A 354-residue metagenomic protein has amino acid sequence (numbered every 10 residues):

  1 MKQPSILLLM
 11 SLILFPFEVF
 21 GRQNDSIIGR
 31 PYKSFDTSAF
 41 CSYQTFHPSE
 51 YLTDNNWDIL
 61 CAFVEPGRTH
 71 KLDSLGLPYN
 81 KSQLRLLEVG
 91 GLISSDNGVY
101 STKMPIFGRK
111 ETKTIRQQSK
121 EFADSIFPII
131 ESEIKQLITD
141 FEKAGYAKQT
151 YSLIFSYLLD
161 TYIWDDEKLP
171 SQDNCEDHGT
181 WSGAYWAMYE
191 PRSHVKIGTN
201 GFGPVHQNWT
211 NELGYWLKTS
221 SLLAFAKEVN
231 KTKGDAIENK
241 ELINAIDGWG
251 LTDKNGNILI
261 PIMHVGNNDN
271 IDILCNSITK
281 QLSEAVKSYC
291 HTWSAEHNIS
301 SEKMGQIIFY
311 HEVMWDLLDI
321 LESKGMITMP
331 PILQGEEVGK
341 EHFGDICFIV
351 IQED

Functional and structural regions predicted by a protein language model:
M1-N24: Bacterial Sec-dependent N-terminal signal peptides
D25-S26, T37, S74, S125: Coil residues (strongly favoring Ser/Thr
S26-D58, S171-C175, G183-L223: Short alpha-helical segments that sit at the start of domains
A62-G76, F225-I237: Short acidic, hydrophobic short linear motifs in intrinsically disordered regions
S74-G90, S94-S95, D235-W249: Short amphipathic alpha-helical interaction segments
N97-S101, P105-I106, K254-I258: Short, Lys/Arg-rich nucleic-acid/phosphate-binding segment
M104-I138, V265-W293: Short, amphipathic alpha-helical interaction segments positioned at domain boundaries
N208-D354: Long, contiguous all-alpha helical interaction modules
